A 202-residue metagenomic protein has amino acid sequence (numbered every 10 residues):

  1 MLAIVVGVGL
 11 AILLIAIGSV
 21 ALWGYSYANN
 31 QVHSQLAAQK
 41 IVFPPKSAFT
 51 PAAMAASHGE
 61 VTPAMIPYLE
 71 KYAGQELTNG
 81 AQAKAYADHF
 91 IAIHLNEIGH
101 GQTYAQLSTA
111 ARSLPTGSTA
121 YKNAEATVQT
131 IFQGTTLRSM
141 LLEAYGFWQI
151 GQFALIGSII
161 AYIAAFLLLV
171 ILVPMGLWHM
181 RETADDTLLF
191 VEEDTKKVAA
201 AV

Functional and structural regions predicted by a protein language model:
M1-Q31, M180: Hydrophobic secretory-pathway targeting helix
M1-V5, Q149-V202: Juxtamembrane interface at the cytosolic side of transmembrane helices
V20, L95, G146: Residue-level marker of positions within ordered structural domains that often coincide with functionally constrained
S26-F43: Juxtamembrane membrane-water interface segments immediately C-terminal to a transmembrane helix
Q35, H89, I93, M140 (+1 more regions): Residues that form generic nucleotide/phosphate-binding pockets
I41-T135: Long, solvent-exposed extracytoplasmic domains/loops
T119-A164: Short, aromatic-rich amphipathic segments at membrane interfaces that lie adjacent to a transmembrane helix or signal
